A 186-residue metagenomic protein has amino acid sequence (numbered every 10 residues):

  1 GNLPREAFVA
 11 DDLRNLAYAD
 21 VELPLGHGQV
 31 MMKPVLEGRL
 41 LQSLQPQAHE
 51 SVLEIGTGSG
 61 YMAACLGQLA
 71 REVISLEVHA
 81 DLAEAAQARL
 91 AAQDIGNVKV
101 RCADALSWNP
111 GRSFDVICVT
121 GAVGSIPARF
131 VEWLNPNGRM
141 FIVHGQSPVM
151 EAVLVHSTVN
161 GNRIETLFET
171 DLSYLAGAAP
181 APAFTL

Functional and structural regions predicted by a protein language model:
G1-L53, Y61-C65, L69, L82-A92 (+2 more regions): Class I SAM-dependent transferase core
Q45-R163: Conserved nucleotide-cofactor-binding alpha/beta core module
P180-L186: Positively charged
